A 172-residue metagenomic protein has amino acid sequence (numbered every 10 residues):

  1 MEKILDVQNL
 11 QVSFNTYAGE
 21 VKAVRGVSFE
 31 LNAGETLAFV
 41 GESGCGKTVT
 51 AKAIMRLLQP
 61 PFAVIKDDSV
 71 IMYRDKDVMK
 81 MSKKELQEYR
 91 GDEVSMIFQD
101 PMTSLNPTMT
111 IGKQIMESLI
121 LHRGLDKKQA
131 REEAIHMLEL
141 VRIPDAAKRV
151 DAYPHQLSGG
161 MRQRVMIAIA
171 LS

Functional and structural regions predicted by a protein language model:
M1-S172: ABC transporter nucleotide-binding domains
